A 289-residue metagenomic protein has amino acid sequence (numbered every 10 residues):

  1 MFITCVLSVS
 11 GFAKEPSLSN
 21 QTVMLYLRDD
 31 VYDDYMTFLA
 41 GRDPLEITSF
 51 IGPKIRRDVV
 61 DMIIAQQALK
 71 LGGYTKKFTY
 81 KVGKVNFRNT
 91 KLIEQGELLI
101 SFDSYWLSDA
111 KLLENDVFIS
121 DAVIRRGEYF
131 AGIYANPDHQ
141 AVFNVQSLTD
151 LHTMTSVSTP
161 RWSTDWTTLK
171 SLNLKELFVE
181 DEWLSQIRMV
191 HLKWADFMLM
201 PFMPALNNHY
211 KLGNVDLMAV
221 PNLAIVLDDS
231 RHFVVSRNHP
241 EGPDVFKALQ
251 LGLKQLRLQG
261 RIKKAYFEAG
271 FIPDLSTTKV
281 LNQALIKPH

Functional and structural regions predicted by a protein language model:
S17-K111: Extracytoplasmic small-molecule ligand-binding "clamshell" domains of the periplasmic binding protein/Venus flytrap
P53-L69, G132-L172, S185-Q186: Bilobed "Venus flytrap"/periplasmic-binding protein-like clamshell domains and structurally analogous long
Q67-G72, H139, D228-D274: Extended ligand-binding regions for polar small-molecule ligands
K76-V85, S158, K175-W183: Short beta-strand-to-loop elements that line the ligand-binding cleft of bilobed periplasmic-binding protein-like
K81-L151: Acidic, polar ligand-binding/catalytic clefts
L92-E94, F102-E114, D196-V220, A224-L227: A ligand-binding cleft/hinge motif common to bilobed small-molecule-binding domains
R126-A135, L212-K247, I272-H289: Periplasmic-binding protein-like
R161-S171, L251-H289: Ligand-binding clefts/hinges and TM-proximal coupling segments of bilobed small-molecule sensing domains
